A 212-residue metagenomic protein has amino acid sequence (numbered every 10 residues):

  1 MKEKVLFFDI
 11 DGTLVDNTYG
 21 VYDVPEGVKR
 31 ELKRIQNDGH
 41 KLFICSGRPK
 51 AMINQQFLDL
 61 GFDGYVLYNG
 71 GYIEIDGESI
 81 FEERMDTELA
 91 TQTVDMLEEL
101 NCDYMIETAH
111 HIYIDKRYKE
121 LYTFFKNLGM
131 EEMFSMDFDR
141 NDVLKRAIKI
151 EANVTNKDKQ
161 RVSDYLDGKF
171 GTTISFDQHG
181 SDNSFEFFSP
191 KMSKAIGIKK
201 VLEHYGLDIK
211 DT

Functional and structural regions predicted by a protein language model:
M1-E3, G39, N101, K145-A147 (+1 more regions): A general structural motif
E3-G20, I44: Asp-based phosphoryl-transfer active-site loop
K4-L6, G64, D211: The start of beta-strands in P-loop NTPase/AAA+ ATPase cores
F7-G12, Y72-E74, N141-V143, Q178: Short, basic/glycine-rich phosphate-binding loops at helix/coil junctions that contact nucleotide phosphates
L14-T18, E74-G77, D182-E186: A short acidic, helix-capping loop that chelates divalent metal ions and anchors anionic groups
Y22-V24: A short acidic/small-residue loop/turn micro-motif
E26-L121: Active-site phosphate-binding/coordination module
E107-T212: Conserved acidic, metal-coordinating active-site core of Asp-based, Mg2+-dependent phosphoryl-transfer enzymes
